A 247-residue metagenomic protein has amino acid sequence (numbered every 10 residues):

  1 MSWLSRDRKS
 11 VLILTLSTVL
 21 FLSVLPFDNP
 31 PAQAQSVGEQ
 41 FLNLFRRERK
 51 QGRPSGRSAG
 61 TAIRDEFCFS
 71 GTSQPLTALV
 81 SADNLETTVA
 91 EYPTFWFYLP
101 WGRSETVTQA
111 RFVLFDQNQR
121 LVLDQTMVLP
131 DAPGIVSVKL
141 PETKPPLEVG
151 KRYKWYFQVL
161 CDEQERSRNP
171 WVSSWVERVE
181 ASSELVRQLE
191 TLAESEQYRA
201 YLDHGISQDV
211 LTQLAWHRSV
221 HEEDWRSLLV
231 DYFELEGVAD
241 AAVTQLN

Functional and structural regions predicted by a protein language model:
S2-T15: Bacterial N-terminal signal peptides that target proteins for export
V37-F41, F45-G52, G56-A59, I63-F67 (+6 more regions): Extended, polar beta-sheet/loop recognition surfaces of beta-rich domains that mediate binding to diverse ligands
L85-L99: Contiguous beta-strand segments within globular domains
W101-F112: Solvent-exposed loop/turn segments flanking beta-strands in beta-repeat/beta-sandwich domains
L121-P133: Solvent-exposed serine/threonine-rich low-complexity stretches and specific carbohydrate-binding patches
I135-V149: Signal that preferentially marks extracellular ectodomain short beta-strand elements of beta-sandwich modules
K151-D162, A215: Internal, hydrophobic beta-strand segments that form the core of beta-sheet-rich folds
A215-N247: Preference for solvent-exposed, low-hydrophobicity sequence contexts
